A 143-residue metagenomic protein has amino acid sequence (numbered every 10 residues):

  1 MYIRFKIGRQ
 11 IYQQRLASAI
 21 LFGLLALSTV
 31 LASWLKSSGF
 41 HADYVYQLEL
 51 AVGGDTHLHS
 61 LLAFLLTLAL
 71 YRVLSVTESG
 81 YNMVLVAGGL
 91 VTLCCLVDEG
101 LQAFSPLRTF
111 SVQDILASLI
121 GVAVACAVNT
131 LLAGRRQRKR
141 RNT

Functional and structural regions predicted by a protein language model:
M1-V73: "…centered on the first transmembrane helix and the immediately adjacent amphipathic helix/loop
I3-R4, Q137-T143: Short, charged juxtamembrane terminal tails flanking transmembrane helices
R9-A19, M83-V86, T130, G134: Lipid interaction determinants
F22-S33, V84-A103, L119: Small-polar-interrupted transmembrane alpha-helices in polytopic inner-membrane proteins
F40-Y46, C95-A123: Interfacial helix-loop-helix junctions of multi-pass membrane proteins
V52-H57, G80, V84, L107 (+1 more regions): Hydrophobic, aromatic-rich alpha-helical transmembrane segments and their membrane-interface anchor motifs
L61-T77, L85, I120-R136: Membrane-interfacial alpha-helical segments at the cytosolic side of multi-pass membrane proteins
V76-G89, T143: Internal alpha-helical transmembrane segments of multi-pass membrane proteins
